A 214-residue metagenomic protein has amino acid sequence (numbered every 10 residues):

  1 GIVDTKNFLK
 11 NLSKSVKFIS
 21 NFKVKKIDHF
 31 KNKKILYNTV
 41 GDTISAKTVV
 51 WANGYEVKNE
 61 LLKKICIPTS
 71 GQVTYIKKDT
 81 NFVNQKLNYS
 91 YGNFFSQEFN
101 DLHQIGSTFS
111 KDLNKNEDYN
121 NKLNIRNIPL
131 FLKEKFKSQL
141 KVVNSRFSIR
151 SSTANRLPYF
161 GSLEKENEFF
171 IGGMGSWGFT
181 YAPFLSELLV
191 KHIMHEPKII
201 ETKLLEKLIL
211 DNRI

Functional and structural regions predicted by a protein language model:
G1-N11, E117-N124, T180: Short beta-strand to alpha-helix junction loop
K14-I19, K135: A structural motif corresponding to the C-terminal end of an alpha-helix and its immediate exit/capping segment
K17-F22, K141-N144: General small-molecule cofactor/ligand-binding pocket signal
I19, V50, F169-I171: Hydrophobic/aromatic beta-strand patches that form the interior of the parallel beta-sheet core in alpha/beta enzyme
S20-I35: A conserved short coil-to-beta-strand element within the FAD-binding core of flavoproteins
T39-T48: Core beta-strand elements of the Rossmann-like FAD/NAD(P) dinucleotide-binding domain in flavoenzyme oxidoreductases
T48, N53-E166: Active-site substrate-recognition segment that forms the wall of the catalytic cavity or substrate channel
K141-I214: C-terminal catalytic lobe of FAD-dependent flavoproteins
